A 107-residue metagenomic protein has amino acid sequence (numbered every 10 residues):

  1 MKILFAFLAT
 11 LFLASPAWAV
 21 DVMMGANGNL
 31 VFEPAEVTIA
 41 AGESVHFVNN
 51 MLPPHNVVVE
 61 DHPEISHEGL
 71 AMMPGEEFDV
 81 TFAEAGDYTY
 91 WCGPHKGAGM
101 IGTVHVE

Functional and structural regions predicted by a protein language model:
M1-F5: Positively charged n-region of N-terminal signal peptides that target proteins for export
A6-F7, A17: Cleavable N-terminal signal peptides
A17-E107: Extracytoplasmic copper-binding redox domains, predominantly the cupredoxin/blue-copper superfamily
